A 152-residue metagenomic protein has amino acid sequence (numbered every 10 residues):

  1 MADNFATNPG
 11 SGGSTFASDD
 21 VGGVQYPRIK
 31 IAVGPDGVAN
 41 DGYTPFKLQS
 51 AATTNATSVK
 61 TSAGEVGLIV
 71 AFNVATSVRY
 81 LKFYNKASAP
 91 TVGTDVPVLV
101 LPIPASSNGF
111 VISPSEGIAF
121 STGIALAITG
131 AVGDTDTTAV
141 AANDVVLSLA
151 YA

Functional and structural regions predicted by a protein language model:
M1-V70, T76-R79, T138-A139, N143-D144 (+2 more regions): Extended, low-complexity segments enriched in Ser/Thr/Gly and acidic residues that occur primarily in surface-exposed
T61-S62, A105, A119-S121, V140: Surface-exposed coil/turn segments at beta-strand junctions on protein surfaces, enriched
G67-I69, G117-T135: Noncatalytic modules at the cell exterior or secretory-pathway interfaces, chiefly beta-strand-rich lectin/adhesion
N73, N85, I128-G130: Residues on the solvent-exposed faces and adjacent turns of beta-rich solenoids used to engage binding targets
A75-D95: Short, surface-exposed beta-strand/strand-loop-strand elements in extracellular ectodomains
K86-A89, D134-T135, A150-A152: A generic "folded-domain core" signal
L101-N108: Short proline/glycine- and polar residue-rich coil/turn motifs
N108-E116: Exposed aromatic-hydrophobic patches
